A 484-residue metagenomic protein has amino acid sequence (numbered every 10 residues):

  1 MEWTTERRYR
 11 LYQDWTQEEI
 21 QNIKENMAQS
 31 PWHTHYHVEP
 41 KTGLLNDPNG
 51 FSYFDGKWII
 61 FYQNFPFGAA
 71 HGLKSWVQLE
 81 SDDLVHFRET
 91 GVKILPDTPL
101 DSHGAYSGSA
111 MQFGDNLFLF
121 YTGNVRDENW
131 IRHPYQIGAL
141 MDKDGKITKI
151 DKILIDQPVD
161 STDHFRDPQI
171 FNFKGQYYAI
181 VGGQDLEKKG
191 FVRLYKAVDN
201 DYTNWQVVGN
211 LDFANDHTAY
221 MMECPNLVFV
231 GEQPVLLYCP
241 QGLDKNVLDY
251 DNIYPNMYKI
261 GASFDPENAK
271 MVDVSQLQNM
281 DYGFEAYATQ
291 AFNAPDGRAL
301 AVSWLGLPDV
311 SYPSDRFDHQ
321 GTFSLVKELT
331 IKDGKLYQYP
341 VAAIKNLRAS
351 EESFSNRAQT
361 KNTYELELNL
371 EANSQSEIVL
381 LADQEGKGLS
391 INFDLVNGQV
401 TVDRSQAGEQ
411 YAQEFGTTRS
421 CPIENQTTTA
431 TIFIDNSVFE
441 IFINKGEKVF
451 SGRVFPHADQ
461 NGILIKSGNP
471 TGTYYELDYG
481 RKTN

Functional and structural regions predicted by a protein language model:
M1-H103, S107, M111-D167, N172-T218 (+4 more regions): Beta-rich carbohydrate-recognition and catalytic domains
W3, I20, M257-N484: Beta-rich accessory regions
